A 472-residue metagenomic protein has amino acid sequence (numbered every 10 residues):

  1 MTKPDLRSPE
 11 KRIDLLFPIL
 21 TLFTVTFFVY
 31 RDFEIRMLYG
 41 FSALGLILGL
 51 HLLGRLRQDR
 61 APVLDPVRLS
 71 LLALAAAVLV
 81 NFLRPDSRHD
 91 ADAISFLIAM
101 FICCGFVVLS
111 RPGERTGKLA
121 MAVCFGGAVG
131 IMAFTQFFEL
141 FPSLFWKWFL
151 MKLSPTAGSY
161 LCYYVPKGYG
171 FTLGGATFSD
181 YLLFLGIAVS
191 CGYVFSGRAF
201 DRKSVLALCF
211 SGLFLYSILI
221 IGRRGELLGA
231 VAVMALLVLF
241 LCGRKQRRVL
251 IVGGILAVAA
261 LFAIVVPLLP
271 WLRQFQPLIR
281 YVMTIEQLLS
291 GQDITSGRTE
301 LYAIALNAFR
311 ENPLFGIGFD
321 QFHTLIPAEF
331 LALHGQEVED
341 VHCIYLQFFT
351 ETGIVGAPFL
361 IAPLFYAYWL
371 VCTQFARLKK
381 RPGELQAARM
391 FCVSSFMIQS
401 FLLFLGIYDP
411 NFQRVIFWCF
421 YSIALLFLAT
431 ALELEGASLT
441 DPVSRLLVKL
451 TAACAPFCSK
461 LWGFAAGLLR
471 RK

Functional and structural regions predicted by a protein language model:
M1-R55, A76-R84, F404: N-terminal signal-anchor transmembrane segment
V29-G40, H89-A93, A176-T177, L208-G243 (+3 more regions): Helix-loop-helix junctions and helix-breaking kinks within/between transmembrane helices of multi-pass membrane
G45-G49, K118-Y160, F171-G243, L370 (+1 more regions): Alpha-helical transmembrane segments of multi-pass inner-membrane proteins
R55-R57, R68, T352-S400: Hydrophobic transmembrane alpha-helices and their immediate junctions
R68-A76, S87-L109, L119-A133, Y181: Aromatic-anchored transmembrane helix interface
C191, V231-A235, Y366, M390-L450: Transmembrane alpha-helices of multi-pass inner-membrane enzymes
V265-Y302, P327: Flexible juxtamembrane loops connecting transmembrane helices in multi-pass membrane enzymes that build or modify
L289-E311, F315-T352: Long extracytoplasmic/lumenal interhelical loops at the membrane interface of multi-pass membrane proteins
